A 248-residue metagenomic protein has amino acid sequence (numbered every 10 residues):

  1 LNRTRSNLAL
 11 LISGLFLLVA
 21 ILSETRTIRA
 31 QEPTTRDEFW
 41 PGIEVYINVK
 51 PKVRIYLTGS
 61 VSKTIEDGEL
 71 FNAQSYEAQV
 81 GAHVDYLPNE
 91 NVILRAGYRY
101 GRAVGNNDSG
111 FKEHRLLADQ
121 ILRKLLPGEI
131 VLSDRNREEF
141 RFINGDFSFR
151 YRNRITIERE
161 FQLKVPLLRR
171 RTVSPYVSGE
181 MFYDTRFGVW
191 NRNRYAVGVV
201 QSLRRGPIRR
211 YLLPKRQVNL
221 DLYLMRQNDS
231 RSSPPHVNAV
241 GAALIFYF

Functional and structural regions predicted by a protein language model:
E24-F71: Short glycine/proline- and aromatic-enriched beta-strand/turn motifs that initiate or cap beta-hairpins
D37-F39, Q74-A78, K112-L116, F147-N153 (+2 more regions): Residues that define the transmembrane beta-barrel architecture of outer-membrane proteins
I43, V80-A82, A118-Q120, N153-I157 (+2 more regions): Membrane-embedded beta-strands of outer-membrane beta-barrel proteins, especially the hydrophobic/small aromatic
P51-V53, N91, L125-L132, Q162-V173 (+1 more regions): Short loop/turn motifs that connect adjacent beta-strands in outer-membrane beta-barrel proteins
I55-L57, L94-A96, I130-N136, V173-V177 (+4 more regions): Transmembrane beta-strands of outer-membrane beta-barrel proteins
G59-I65, Y98-V104, K124, E138-F142 (+3 more regions): Transmembrane beta-strands of outer-membrane beta-barrel pores
H83-E160: Gram-negative (and chloroplast) outer-membrane scaffold detector with strong preference for beta-barrel transmembrane
Q120-I121, L203, H236-F248: Outer-membrane beta-barrel "beta-signal"
